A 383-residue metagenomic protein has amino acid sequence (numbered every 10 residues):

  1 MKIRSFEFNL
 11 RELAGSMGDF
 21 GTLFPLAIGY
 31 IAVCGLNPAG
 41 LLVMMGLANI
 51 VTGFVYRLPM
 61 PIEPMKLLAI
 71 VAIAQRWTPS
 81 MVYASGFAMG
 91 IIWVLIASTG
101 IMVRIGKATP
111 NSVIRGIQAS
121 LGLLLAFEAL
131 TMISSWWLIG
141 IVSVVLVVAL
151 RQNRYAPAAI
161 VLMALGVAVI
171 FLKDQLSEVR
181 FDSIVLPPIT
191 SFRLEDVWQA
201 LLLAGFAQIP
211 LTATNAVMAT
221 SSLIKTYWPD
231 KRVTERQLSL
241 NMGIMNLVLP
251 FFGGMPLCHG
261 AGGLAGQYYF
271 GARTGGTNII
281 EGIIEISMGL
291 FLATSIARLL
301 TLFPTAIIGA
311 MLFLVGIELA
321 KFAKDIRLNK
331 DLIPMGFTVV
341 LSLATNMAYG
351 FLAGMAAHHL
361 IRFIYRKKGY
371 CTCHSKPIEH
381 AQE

Functional and structural regions predicted by a protein language model:
M1-L13, D174-F192, R232, L238 (+1 more regions): Intrinsically disordered, low-complexity non-transmembrane regions of multi-pass membrane transporters
K2-L13, G29-V51, F206-G276: Membrane-embedded helical hairpins/re-entrant loop segments and their flanking transmembrane helices within multi-pass
A14-A48, T52-V55, M60-A74: Transmembrane helix-boundary motif of multi-pass solute transporters/channels
S16, G21-G29, S80, A84-G86 (+1 more regions): Core transmembrane alpha-helical segments of multi-pass membrane transporters/permeases
G21-A27, P61-L68, V217-A219, G254-G263 (+1 more regions): Transmembrane helix boundary and interhelical junction motifs in multipass membrane proteins
L36-G40, R57-A69, G106-I114, R236 (+3 more regions): Short, non-helical or kinked segments that cap or interrupt transmembrane helices
R76-F181, I280-E379: Membrane-embedded alpha-helical modules
N153-A156, I160, A164-T212, A219: Helix-loop-helix junctions that connect adjacent transmembrane segments in multi-pass membrane transporters
